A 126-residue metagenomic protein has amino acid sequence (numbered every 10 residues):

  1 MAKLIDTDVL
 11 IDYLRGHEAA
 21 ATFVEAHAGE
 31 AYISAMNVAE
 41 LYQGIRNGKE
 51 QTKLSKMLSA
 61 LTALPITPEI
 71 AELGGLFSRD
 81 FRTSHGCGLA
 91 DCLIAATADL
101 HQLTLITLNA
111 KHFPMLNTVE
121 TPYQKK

Functional and structural regions predicted by a protein language model:
M1, A95-K126: Acidic, PIN/NYN-like endoribonuclease modules and their adjacent C-terminal/linker elements
M1-I33, Q43-K56, K126: Short, well-structured N-terminal submotif of metal-dependent ribonuclease cores
D6-T7, L41, G74, A98 (+1 more regions): Generic structural signal for small/hydrophobic residues in well-ordered secondary structure, especially within
V9-L10, N37, I70, L93-I94 (+1 more regions): Alpha-helix capping/helix-boundary segments
R15-G16, A63, T118: Short, conserved catalytic or interaction motifs in soluble domains
A20, V38, Q51-L54, A71-G74 (+1 more regions): A general structural signal for well-ordered alpha-helical segments in protein cores
Y32, L64, E120: General small-molecule cofactor/ligand-binding pocket signal
T62-L108: Active-site neighborhoods of divalent-metal-dependent phosphate/nucleic-acid chemistry enzymes
